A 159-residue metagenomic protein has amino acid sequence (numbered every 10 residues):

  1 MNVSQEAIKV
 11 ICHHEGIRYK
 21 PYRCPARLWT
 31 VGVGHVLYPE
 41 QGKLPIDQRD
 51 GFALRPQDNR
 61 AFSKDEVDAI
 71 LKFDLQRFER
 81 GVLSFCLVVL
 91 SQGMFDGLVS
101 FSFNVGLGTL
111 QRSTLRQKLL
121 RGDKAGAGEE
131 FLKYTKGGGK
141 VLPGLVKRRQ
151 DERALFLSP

Functional and structural regions predicted by a protein language model:
M1-G97, G108-P159: Acidic, aromatic-lined catalytic clefts of primarily extracellular/periplasmic carbohydrate-active enzymes that remodel
V99-V105: Long, amphipathic, charge-rich alpha-helical segments that form helical bundles/coiled-coils
